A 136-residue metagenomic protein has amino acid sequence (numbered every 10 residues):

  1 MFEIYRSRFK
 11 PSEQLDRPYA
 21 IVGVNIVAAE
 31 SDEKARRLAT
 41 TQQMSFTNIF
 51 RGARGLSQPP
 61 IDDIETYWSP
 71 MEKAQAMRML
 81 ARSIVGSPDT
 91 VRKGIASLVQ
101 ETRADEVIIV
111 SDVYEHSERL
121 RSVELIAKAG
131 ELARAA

Functional and structural regions predicted by a protein language model:
M1-D105, E131-A136: An alpha-helical appendage that flanks or caps ligand/catalytic pockets
S31-K34, S117-L125: Short glycine/threonine-rich loop-to-helix capping motif typified by GTGT followed within a few residues by an Asp-Pro
V110-E118: Glycine-rich, proline-tolerant flexible connector loops at the mouths of alpha/beta enzymes
V123, A127-A133: Short, basic/aromatic-enriched C-terminal tail that caps enzymatic domains
